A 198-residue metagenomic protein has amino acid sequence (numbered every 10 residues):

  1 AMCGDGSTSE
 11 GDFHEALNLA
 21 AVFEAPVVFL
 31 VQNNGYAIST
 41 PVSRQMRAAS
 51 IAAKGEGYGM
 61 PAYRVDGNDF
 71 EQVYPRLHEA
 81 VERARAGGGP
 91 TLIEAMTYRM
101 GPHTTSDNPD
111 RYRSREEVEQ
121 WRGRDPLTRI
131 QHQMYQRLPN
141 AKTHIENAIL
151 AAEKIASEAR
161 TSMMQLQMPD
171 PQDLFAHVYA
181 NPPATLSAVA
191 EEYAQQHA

Functional and structural regions predicted by a protein language model:
A1-Q165: Glycine-rich ThDP/TPP pyrophosphate-binding loop and its adjacent helix/strand module within ThDP-dependent enzymes
E158, Q165-A198: C-terminal intrinsically disordered, low-complexity extensions immediately downstream of enzyme catalytic cores
